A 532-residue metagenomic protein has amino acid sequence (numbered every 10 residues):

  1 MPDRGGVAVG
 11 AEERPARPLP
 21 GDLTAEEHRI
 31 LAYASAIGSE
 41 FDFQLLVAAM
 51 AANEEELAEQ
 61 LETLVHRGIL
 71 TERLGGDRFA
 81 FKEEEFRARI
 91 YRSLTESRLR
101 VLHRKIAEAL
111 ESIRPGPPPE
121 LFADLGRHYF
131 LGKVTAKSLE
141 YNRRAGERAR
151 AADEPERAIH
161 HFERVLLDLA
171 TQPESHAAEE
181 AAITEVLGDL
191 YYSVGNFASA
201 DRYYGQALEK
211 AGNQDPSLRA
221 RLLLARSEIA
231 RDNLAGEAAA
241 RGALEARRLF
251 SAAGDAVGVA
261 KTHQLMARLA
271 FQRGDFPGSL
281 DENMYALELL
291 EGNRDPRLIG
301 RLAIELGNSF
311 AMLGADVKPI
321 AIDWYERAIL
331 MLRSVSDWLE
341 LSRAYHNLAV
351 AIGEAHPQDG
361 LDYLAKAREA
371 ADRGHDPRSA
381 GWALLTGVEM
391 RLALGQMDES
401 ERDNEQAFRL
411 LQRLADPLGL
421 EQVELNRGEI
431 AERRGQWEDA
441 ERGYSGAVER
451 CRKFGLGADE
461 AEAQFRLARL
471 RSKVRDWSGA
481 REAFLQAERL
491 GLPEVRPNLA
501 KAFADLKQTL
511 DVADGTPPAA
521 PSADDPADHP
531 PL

Functional and structural regions predicted by a protein language model:
M1-H160, R164-Q172: Short secondary-structure boundary elements
R89, R127, R144-A151, A182-G195 (+9 more regions): Tandem amphipathic alpha-helical repeat scaffolds
R98-A230, A238-A253, G258: Repeat-based scaffolding regions
L99, P118-L125, S138, P173 (+14 more regions): Residues that mark the junctions of alpha-helical repeat units in TPR/alpha-solenoid scaffolds
I113-P119, L131-G132, A151-D153, Q172-E174 (+12 more regions): Short coil/turn linkers that connect adjacent helices within long alpha-helical scaffolds, especially alpha-solenoid
E449, K453-L532: C-terminal non-catalytic interaction modules
